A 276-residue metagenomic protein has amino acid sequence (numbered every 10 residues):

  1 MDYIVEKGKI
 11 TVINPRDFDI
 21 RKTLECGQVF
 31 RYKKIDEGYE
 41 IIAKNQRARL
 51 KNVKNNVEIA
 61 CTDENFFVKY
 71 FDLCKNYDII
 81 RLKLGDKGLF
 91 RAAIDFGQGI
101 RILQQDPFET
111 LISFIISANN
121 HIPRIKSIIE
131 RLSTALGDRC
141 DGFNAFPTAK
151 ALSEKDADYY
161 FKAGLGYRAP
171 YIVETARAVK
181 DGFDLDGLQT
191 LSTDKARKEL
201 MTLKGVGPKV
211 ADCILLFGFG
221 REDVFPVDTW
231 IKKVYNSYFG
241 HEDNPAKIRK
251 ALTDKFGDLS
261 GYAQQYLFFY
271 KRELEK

Functional and structural regions predicted by a protein language model:
M1-K276: HhH-family (HhH-GPD) DNA N-glycosylase catalytic core used in base-excision repair
